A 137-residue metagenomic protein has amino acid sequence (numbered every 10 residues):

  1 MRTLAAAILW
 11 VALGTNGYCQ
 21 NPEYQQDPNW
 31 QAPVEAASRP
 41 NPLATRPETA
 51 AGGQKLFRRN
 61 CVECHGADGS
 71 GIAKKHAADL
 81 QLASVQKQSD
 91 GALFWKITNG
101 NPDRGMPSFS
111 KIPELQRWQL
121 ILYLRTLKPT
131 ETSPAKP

Functional and structural regions predicted by a protein language model:
A5-N16: Bacterial N-terminal signal peptides
Q20-N21: Boundary of Sec targeting at the N-terminus
Y24-L56, K136-P137: Electrostatic cytochrome c docking/interface patches
L43, P47-Q54, G66, S70-T98: Gly/Gly-Pro-rich "capping" loops immediately C-terminal to redox-active cysteine motifs in periplasmic/lumenal
G53, F57-A67, L120-L124: The canonical Cys-X-X-Cys-His
S70-I72, T126-A135: Inter-heme linker and motif-flanking segments adjacent to c-type heme-binding CXXCH motifs in c-type cytochromes
A78-P129: Extracytoplasmic electron-transfer domains, predominantly the class I c-type cytochrome c fold
